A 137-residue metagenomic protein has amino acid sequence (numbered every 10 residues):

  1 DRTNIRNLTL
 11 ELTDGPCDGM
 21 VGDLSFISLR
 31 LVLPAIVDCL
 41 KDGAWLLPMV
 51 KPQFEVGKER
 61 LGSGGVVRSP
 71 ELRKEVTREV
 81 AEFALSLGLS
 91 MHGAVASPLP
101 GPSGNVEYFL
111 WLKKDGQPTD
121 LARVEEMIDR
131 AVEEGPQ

Functional and structural regions predicted by a protein language model:
D1-L31: S-adenosyl-L-methionine
I5-R6, P52-V56, S97-L99: Short "lid" loop at the C-terminus of a central beta-strand within the Rossmann-like core of SAM-dependent
R30-L47: A short glycine-rich, Lys/Arg-flanked "PGG" loop and its adjoining helix->strand segment in the class I
K51, G104: Residue-level signal for inorganic ion chemistry
P52-S69: Short, glycine-/aromatic-enriched active-site segment of Class I SAM-dependent methyltransferases
R73-L87: Short alpha-helix
L89-P100: Conserved S-adenosyl-L-methionine
V106, L110-Q137: Flexible, glycine-/basic-rich loop-and-beta segments that form/coincide with the SAM-dependent methyltransferase
